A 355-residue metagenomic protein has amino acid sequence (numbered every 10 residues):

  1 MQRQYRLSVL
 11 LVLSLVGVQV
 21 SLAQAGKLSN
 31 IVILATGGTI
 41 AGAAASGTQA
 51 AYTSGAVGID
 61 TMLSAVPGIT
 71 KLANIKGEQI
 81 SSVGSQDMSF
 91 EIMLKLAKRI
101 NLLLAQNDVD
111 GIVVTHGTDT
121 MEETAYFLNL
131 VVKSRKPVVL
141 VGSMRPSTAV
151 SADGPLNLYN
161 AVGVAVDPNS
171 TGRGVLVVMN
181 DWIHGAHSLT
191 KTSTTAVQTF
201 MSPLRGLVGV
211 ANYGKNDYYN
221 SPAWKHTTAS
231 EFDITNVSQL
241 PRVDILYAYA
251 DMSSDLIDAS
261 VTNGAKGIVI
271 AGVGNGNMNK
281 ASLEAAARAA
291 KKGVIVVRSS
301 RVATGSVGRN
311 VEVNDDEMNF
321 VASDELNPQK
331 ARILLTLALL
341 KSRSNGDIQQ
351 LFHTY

Functional and structural regions predicted by a protein language model:
M1-V9: Bacterial N-terminal signal peptides that target proteins for export
S8-V18: Bacterial N-terminal signal peptides
V18-Q24: Sec/Tat signal peptide C-region and signal peptidase I cleavage site
Q24-L102: ATP/NTP phosphate-donor binding region
L34, G58, M62-I69, G185-G267 (+1 more regions): Accessory alpha-helical/coil subdomains and C-terminal extensions that flank or cap enzyme catalytic cores
V114-K136, M278-A287: Short Gly/Thr/Asp-enriched flexible loops that form oxyanion-binding sites at enzyme active sites
L140-N212: Internal gly/pro-rich beta-alpha loop/helix module that stabilizes soluble enzyme cofactors or their anionic handles
N275-Y355: C-terminal non-catalytic interaction/assembly regions of soluble proteins
